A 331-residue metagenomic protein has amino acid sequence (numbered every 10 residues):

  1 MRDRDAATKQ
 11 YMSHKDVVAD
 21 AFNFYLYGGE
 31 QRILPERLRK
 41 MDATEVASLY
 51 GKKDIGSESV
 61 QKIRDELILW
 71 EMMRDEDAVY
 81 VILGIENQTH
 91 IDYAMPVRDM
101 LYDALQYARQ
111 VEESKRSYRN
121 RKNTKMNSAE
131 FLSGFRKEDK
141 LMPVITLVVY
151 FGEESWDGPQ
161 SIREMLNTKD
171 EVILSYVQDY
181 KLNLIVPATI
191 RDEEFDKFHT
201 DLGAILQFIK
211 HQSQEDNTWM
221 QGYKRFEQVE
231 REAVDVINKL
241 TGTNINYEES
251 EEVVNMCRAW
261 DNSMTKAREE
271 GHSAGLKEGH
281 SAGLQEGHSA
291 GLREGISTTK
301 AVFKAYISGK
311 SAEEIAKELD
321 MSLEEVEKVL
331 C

Functional and structural regions predicted by a protein language model:
M1-C331: Elongated, amphipathic alpha-helical interaction scaffolds
